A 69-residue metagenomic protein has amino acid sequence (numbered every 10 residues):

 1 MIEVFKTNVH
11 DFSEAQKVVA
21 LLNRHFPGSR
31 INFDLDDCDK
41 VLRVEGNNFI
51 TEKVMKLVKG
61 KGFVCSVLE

Functional and structural regions predicted by a protein language model:
M1-D11: Short glycine-/aliphatic-rich beta-strand segments at the starts of folded cytosolic domains
K6, Q16-R24, G28-R30, D36 (+1 more regions): C-terminal structural segments of small proteins and small subunits
D39: Feature marks short, surface-exposed loop/turn motifs that line or immediately flank catalytic pockets and channel
L42: Residue-level signal for inorganic ion chemistry
